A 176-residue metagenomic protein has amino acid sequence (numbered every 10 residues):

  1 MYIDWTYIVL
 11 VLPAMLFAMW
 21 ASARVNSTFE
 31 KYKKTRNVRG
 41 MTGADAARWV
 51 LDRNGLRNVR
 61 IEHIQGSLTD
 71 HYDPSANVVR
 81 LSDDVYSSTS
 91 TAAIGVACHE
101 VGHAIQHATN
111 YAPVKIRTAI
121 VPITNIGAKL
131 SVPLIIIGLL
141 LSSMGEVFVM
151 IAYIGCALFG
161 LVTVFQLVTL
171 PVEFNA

Functional and structural regions predicted by a protein language model:
Y2, T6-L12, L16: Internal alpha-helical transmembrane segments
I3-W5, S22-G127, V164-N175: Polar-ligand-bearing catalytic/cofactor-coordination segments of membrane-embedded or membrane-tethered inner-membrane
M15, I120-N175: Metalloprotease/metallohydrolase-associated module, dominated by Zn2+-dependent proteases
